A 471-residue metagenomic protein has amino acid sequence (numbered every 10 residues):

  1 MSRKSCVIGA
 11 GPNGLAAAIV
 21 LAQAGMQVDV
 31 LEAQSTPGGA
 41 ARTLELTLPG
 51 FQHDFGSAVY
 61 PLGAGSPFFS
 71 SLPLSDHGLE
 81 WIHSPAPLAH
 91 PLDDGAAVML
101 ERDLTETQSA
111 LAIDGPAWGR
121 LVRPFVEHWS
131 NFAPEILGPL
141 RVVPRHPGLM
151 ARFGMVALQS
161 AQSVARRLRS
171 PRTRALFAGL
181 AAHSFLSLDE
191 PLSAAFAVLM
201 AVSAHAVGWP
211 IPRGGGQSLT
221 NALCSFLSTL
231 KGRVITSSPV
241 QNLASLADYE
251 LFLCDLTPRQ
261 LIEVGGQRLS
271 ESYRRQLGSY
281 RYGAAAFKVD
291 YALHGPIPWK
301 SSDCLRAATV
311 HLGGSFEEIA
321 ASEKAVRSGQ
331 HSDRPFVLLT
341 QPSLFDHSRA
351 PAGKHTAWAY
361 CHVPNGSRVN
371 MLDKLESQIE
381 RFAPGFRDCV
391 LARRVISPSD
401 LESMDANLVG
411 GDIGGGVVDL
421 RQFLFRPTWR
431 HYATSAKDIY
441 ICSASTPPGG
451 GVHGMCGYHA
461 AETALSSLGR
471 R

Functional and structural regions predicted by a protein language model:
M1-C6, Q23-A24, A204, L420-R426 (+1 more regions): Extreme N-terminal leader/targeting segments of oxidoreductases
R3-S130, V417: N-terminal glycine-rich phosphate/pyrophosphate-binding loop and immediately adjacent elements
S57-L62, A182-L186, A286-K288, F345-D346 (+2 more regions): Glycine-rich phosphate/pyrophosphate-binding beta-alpha loops
D93-L192: Rossmann-like flavin
R174-S187, D333-L338, G385-P447: A glycine-rich dinucleotide-binding beta-alpha-beta segment and adjacent secondary-structure elements that constitute
L199-A244: Helical element adjacent to the flavin cofactor pocket in flavoenzyme catalytic cores
S238-A350: Mid-domain catalytic core of redox enzymes that form a hydrophobic substrate pocket/lid adjacent to a catalytic redox
C442-L468: A conserved FAD-binding loop/helix module that cradles the flavin
